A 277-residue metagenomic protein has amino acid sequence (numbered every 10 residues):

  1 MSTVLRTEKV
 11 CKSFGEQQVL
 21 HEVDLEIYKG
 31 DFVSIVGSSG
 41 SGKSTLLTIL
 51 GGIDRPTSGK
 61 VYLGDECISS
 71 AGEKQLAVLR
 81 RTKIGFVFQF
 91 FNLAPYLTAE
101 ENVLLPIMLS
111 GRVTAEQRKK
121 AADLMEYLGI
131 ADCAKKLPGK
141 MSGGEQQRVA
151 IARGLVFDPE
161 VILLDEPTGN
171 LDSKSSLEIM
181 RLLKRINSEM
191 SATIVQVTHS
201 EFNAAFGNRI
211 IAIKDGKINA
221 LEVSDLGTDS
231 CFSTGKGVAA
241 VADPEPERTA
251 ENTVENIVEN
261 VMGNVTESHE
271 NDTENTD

Functional and structural regions predicted by a protein language model:
S2, R55, A239-V241, E267: Intrinsically disordered, low-complexity, compositionally biased regions/tails
T3-G207: ABC family nucleotide-binding domain
D31, T45, G52, D172-S173 (+4 more regions): Intrinsic disorder/low-complexity segments
G72, K214, E222: Residues at the C-termini of beta-strands that transition into short coil/loop
I210-A212: Conserved short hydrophobic beta-strand within the ABC ATPase nucleotide-binding domain
K217-E245, D272-E274: Conserved beta-strand-loop-alpha-helix hinge in the C-terminal portion of ABC ATPase nucleotide-binding domains
P244, R248, N252, N256 (+4 more regions): Asparagine/serine/threonine-enriched low-complexity, disordered tracts, especially those forming N-linked glycosylation
